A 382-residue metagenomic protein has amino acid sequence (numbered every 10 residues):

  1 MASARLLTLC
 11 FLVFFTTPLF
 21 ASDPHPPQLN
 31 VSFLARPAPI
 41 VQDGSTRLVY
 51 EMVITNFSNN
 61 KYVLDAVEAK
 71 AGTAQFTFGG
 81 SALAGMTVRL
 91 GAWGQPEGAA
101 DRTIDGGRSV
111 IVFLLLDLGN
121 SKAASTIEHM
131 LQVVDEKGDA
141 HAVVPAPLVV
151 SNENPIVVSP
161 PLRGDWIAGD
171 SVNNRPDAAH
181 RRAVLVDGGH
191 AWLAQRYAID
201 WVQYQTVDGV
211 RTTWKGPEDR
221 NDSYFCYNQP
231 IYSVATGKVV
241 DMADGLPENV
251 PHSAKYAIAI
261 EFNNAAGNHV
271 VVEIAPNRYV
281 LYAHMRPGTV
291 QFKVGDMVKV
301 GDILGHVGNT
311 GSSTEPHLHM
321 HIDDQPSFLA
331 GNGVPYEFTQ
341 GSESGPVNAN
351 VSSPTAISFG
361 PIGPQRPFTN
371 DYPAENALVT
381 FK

Functional and structural regions predicted by a protein language model:
L34, G44-E51: Short, solvent-exposed loop/turn segments enriched in Ser/Thr/Gly
I54-K61: Asparagine-centered strand-capping/turn motif at beta-strand->loop junctions
F76-S121: Intrinsically disordered, low-complexity Pro/Gly/Ser/Thr-rich segments with frequent PxxP/GP/PP motifs and embedded
N152-S171, A179-R182, T212, A257-E261 (+2 more regions): Acidic, glycine-rich catalytic/binding loops that coordinate metals and/or anionic ligands
A179-S233, M242-N263: Short glycine/threonine/proline-enriched tight-turn/helix- or strand-capping micro-motif at secondary-structure
Y232, I274, R278-G301: Short histidine-centered loop motifs in beta-beta connectors
G237-V239, G295-V307: A structural signal for short beta-strand/turn segments enriched in small hydrophobics and glycine
K238-R286: Zn2+-dependent peptidoglycan hydrolase active-site motif and core
